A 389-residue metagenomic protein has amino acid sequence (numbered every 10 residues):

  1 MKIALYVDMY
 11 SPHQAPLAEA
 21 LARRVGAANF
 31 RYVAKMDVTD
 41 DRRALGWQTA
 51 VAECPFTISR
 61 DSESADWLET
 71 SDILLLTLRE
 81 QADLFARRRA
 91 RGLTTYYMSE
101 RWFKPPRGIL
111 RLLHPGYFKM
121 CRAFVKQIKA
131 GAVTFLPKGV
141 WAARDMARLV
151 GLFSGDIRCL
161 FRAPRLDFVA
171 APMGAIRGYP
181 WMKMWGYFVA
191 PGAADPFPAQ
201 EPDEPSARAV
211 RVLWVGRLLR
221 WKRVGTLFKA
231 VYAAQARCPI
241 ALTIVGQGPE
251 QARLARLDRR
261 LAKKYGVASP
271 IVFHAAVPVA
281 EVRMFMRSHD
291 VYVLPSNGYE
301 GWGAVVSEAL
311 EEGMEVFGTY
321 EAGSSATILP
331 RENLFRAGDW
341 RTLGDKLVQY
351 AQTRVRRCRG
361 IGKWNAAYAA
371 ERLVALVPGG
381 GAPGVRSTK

Functional and structural regions predicted by a protein language model:
P12-E19, V210-A233, P249-A252: A conserved mid-protein helix/loop that constitutes part of the nucleotide-sugar donor-binding site
F103, H114-F135, A143-G151: Membrane-proximal helix-turn-helix segments that form the acceptor-binding/catalytic region of lipid-linked
A255-V277: Nucleotide-activated donor-binding/catalytic signature segment of Leloir-type glycosyltransferases, i.e., the conserved
A276-V277, M284-H289: Short alpha-helical donor nucleotide-sugar binding micro-motif in glycosyltransferases
E315-G318: Short hydrophobic beta-strand element within catalytic cores of glycosyltransferases and related nucleotide-activated
Y320-L334: Short acidic/histidine- and often glycine-rich active-site loop of Leloir-type glycosyltransferases that engages
P330-W340, V348-Q352: Conserved acidic donor-binding segment of nucleotide-sugar-dependent glycosyltransferases
Q352-G384: A charged, aromatic-enriched C-terminal amphipathic alpha-helix characteristic of glycosyltransferases across folds
